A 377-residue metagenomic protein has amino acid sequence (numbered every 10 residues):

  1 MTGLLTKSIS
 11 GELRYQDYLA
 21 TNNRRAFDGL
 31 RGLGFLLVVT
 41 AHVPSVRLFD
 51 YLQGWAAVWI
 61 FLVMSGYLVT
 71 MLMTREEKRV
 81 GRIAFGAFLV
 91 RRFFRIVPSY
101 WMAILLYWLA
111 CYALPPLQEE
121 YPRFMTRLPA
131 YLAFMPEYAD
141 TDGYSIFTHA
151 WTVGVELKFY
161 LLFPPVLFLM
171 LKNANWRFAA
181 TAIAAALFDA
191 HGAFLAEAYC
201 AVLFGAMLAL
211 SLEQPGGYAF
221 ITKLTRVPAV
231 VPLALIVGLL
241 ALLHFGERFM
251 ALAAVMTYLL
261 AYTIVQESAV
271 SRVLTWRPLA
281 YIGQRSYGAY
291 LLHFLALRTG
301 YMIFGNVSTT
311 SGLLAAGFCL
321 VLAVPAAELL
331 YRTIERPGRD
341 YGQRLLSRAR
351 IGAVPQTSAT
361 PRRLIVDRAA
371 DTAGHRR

Functional and structural regions predicted by a protein language model:
T2-A26, L33-W55, V69-A87, A139-T141 (+4 more regions): Alpha-helical transmembrane segments in multi-pass integral membrane proteins
T2-L13, I96-L157, L161, V255-I264: Membrane-interface helix-loop-helix regions
T21-F27, V80-W101, L117-P122, F159 (+1 more regions): Membrane-interfacial loop-to-helix junctions in multi-pass inner-membrane proteins
G29-L30, A150, G154-V155, L292: Short alpha-helix carrying the canonical HExxH Zn2+-binding catalytic motif
R31-F35, S65, I96-W101, L157 (+2 more regions): Conserved beta-strand->loop/alpha-helix structural units within folded catalytic cores of enzymes with alpha/beta
L37-H42, L106, A110, P129 (+3 more regions): Short aromatic/hydrophobic helix-turn
F61: Structured binding elements
R363-R377: Long, low-complexity, intrinsically disordered segments
